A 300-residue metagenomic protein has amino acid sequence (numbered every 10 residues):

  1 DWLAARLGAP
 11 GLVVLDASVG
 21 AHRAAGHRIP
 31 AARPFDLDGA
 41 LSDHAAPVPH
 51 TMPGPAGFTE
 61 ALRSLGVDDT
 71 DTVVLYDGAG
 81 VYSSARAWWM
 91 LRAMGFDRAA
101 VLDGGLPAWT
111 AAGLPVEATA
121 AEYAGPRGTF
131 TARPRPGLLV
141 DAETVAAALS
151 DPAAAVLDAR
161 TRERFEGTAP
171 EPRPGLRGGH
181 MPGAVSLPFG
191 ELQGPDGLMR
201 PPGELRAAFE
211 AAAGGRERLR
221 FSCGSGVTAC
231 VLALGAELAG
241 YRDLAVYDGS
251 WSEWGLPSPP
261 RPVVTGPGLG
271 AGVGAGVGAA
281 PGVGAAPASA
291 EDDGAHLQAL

Functional and structural regions predicted by a protein language model:
D1-L300: Cytosolic catalytic domains that perform sulfur/thiol-centered chemistry
